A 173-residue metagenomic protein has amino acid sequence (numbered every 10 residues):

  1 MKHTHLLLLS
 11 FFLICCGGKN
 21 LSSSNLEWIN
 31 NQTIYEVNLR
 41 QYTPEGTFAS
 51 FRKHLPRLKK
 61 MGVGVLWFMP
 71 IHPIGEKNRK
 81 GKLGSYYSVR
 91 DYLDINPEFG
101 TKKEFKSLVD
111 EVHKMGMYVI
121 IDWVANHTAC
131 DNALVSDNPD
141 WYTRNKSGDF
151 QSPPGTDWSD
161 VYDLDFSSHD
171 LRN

Functional and structural regions predicted by a protein language model:
M1, G18-K19: Generic cytosolic/nucleocytoplasmic N-terminal low-complexity/intrinsically disordered segments
K2-L9: Sec-dependent signal peptide recognition, specifically the positively charged N-region followed immediately by
L9-S10, G148: Short non-domain terminal segments
S10-F11, E76: Local alpha-helix boundary/kink/capping signal
I14-C15: C-terminal motif of bacterial Sec signal peptides marking the signal peptidase cleavage site
N20-T33, R40-G46, P56-G64, P70-N173: Substrate-binding/active-site clefts of carbohydrate-active enzymes
S50-K53: Long, well-ordered alpha-helical scaffolding segments within enzyme catalytic domains, especially pronounced
